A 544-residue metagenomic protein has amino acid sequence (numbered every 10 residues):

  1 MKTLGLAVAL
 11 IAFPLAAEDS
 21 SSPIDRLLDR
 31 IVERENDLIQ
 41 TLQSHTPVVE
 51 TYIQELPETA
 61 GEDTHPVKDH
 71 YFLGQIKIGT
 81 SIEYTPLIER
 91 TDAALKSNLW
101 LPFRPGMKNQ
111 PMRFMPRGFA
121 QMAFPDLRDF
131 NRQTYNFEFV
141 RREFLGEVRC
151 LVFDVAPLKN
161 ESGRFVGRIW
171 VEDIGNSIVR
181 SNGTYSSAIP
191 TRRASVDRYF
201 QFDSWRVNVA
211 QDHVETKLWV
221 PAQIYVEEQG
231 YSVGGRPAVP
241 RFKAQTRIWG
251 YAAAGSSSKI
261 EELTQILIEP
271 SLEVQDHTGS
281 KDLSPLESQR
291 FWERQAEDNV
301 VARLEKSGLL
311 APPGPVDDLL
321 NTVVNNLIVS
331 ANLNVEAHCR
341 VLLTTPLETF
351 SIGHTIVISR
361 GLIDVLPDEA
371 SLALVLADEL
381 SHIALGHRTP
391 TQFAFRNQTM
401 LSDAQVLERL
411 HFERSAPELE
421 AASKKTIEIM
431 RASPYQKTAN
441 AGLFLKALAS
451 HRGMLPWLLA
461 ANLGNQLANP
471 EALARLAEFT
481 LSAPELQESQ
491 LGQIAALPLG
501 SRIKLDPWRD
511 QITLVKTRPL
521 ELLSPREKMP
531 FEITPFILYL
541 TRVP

Functional and structural regions predicted by a protein language model:
M1-A7: Sec-dependent signal peptide recognition, specifically the positively charged N-region followed immediately by
A12-P14: N-terminal signal peptide c-region/cleavage motif recognized by signal peptidases
E18-V166, I174-S177, Y185-D197, Q201-W205 (+2 more regions): Structured extracytoplasmic
T46-E50, V152-A156, R168-W170, H338-L342 (+5 more regions): Soluble periplasmic/extracytoplasmic beta-strand elements of cell-envelope proteins
S181, A222-I224: Beta-strand-dense domains in secreted/periplasmic systems and polymorphic toxin scaffolds
S257-D318, T322, V329-E348, I363-V365 (+2 more regions): C-terminal capping/extension segments of zinc metalloprotease domains
L362, P367-S371, E379-R396, P434: Catalytic Zn2+-binding segment of zinc metalloproteases
G386, P390-R414: Substrate-binding clefts and substrate-entry loops adjacent to catalytic sites of polymer-processing enzymes acting on
